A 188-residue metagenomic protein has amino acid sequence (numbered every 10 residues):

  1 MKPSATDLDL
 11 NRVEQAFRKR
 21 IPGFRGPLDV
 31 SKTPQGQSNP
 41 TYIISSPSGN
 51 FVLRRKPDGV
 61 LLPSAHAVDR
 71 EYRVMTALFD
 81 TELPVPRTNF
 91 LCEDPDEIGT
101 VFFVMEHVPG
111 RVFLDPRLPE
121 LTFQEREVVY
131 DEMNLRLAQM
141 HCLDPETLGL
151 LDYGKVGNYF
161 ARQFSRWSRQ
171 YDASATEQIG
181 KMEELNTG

Functional and structural regions predicted by a protein language model:
M1-L28: Juxta-kinase regulatory segment immediately upstream of eukaryotic protein kinase catalytic domains
P27-G188: ATP-binding pocket architecture of kinase catalytic cores
